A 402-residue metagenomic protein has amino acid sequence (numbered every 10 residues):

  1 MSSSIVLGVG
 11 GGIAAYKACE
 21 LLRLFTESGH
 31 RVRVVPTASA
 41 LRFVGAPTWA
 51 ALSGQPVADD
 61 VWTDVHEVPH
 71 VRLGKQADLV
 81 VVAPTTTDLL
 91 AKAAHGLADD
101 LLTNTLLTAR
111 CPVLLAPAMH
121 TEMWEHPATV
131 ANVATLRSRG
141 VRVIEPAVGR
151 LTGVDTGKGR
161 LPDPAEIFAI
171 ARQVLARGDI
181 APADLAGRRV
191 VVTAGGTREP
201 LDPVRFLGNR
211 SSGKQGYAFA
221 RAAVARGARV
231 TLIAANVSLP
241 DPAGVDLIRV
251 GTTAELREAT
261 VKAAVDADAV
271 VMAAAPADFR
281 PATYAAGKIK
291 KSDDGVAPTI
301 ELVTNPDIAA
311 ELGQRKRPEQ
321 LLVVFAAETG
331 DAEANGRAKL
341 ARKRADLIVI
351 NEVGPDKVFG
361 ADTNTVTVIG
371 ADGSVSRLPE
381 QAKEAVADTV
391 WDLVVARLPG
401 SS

Functional and structural regions predicted by a protein language model:
M1-S402: A cross-family phosphate/adenosyl-ligand binding-site feature
